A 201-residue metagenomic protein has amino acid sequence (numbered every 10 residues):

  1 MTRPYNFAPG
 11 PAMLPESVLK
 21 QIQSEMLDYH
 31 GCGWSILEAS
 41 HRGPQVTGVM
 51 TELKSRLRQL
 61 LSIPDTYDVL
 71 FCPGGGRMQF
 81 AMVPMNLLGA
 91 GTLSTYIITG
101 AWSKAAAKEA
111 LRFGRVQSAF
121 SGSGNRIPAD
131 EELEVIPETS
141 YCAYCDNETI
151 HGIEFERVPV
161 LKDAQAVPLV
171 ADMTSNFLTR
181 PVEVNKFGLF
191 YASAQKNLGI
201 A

Functional and structural regions predicted by a protein language model:
M1-S40: N-terminal "arm"/small-domain region of PLP-dependent enzymes with the aminotransferase-like
N6-A8, V69-P73, Y96, S118-F120 (+3 more regions): General beta-strand structural signal in soluble alpha/beta enzymes
S24-G31, S55, Q59-I63, R112-R115 (+3 more regions): Generic secondary-structure signature for well-ordered alpha-helical cores
G31-M82, N86, G100-A101, K108-E109: Conserved N-terminal alpha-helix of the aminotransferase class I/II PLP-enzyme fold
R77-C142: PLP-dependent aminotransferase-like
A110, S121-F177, L189: Active-site phosphate-binding strand-loop segment of PLP-dependent enzymes
F177-N185: Glycine-rich, charge-decorated loop segments at or immediately adjacent to ligand/cofactor-binding or catalytic sites
F187-A201: Active-site PLP attachment segment
